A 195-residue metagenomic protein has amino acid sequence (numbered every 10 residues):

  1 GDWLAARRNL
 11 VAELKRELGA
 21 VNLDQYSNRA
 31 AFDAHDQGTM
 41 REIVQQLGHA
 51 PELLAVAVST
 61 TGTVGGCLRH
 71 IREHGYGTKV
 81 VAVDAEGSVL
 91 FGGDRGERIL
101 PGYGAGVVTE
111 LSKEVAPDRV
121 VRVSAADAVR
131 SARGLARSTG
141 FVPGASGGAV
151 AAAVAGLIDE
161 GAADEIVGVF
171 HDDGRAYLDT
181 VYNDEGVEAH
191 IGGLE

Functional and structural regions predicted by a protein language model:
G1-L53, A85-A136: Small/polar-residue-rich loop-to-helix segments that shape phosphate-bearing ligand pockets
L23, T139-A149: Short glycine/threonine-rich catalytic loop with a Thr-x-Gly-x-Asp
D24-Y26, A57-V58, A82-D84, V167-H171: Short beta-strand segments
A34-D36, G66-H70, G92-R95, L178-Y182: Short acidic, glycine/serine/threonine-rich loops at helix termini
A34-T78: Glycine-rich ThDP/TPP pyrophosphate-binding loop and its adjacent helix/strand module within ThDP-dependent enzymes
A50, E73-V81, L157-E165: Phosphate-handling active-site elements
A57-L68, S146-V154, Y177: Short glycine/serine/threonine-rich phosphate/pyrophosphate-binding segments that cradle anionic phosphate groups
A155-E195: Phosphate-binding loop/pocket of nucleotide- and phosphate-handling active sites
